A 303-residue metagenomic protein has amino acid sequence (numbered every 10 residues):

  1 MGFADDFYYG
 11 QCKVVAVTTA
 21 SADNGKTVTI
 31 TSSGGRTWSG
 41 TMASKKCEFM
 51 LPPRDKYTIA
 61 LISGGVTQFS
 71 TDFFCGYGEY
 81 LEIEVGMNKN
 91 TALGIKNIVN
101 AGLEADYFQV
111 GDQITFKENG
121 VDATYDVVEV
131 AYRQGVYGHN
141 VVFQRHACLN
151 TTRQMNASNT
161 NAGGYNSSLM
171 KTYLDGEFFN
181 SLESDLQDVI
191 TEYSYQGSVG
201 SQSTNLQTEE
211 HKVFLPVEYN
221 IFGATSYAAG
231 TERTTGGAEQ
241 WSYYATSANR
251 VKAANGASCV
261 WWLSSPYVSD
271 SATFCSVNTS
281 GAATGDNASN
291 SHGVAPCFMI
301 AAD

Functional and structural regions predicted by a protein language model:
M1, Y8, G64-M87, F214: Structured interaction patches on ligand/partner-binding surfaces of diverse proteins
M1-C12, I59: Viral virion structural and adsorption modules
Y9-T27: Structural motif
A20, G34-R36, S63-G65: Solvent-exposed strand-loop boundary residues in beta-sheet-rich modules
G25-G34, I59: Change to "...patches in solvent-exposed regions of secreted, membrane-anchored, or virion-exposed structural
S32-K46: Short, acidic Ser/Thr/Gly-rich low-complexity loop/linker segments typical of extracellular and cell-surface proteins
K46-T58, S63, Y77: Short Pro-Gly-centered beta-turn/loop motif in secreted/extracellular proteins
E84-D303: Collagenous Gly-X-Y triple-helix signature in extracellular proteins
